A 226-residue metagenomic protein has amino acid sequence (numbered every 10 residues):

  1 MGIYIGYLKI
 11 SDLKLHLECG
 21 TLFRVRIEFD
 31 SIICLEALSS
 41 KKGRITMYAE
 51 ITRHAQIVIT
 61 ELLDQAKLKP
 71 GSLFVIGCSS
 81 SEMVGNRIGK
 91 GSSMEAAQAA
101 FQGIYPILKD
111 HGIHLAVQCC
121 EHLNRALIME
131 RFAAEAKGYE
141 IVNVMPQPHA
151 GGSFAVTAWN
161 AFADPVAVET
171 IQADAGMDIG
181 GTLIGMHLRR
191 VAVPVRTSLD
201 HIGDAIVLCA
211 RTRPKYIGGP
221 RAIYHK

Functional and structural regions predicted by a protein language model:
E28-T46: Short, Lys/Arg-enriched N-terminal segments with co-localized hydrophobic residues within the first ~10-30 amino acids
M47-F74, A96-P106: N-terminal glycine-/serine-/threonine-rich phosphate-binding loop
A66-L68, A150, R196-H201: Solvent-exposed alpha-helices and their adjacent loops that cap or buttress functional pockets in soluble metabolic
M83-I88, S92-A99, P106-R125, A150: Active-site histidine-anchored catalytic micro-motif
H111, V117-D174, G180: Ligand-binding beta-strand-loop-alpha-helix segment within the catalytic cores of soluble metabolic enzymes
V156, N160-K226: Glycine-rich, aromatic-bearing surface loops/beta-hairpins
